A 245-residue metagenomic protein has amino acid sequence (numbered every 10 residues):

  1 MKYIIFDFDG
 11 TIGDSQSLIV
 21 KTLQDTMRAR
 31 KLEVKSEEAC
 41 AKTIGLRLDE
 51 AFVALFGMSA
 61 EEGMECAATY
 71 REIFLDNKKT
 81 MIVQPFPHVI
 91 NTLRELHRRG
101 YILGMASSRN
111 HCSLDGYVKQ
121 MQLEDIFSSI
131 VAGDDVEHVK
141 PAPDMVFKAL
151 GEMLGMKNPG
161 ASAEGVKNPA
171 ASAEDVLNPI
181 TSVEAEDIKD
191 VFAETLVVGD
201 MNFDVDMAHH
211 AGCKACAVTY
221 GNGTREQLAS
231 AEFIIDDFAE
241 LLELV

Functional and structural regions predicted by a protein language model:
M1-K2, H111, G116-V245: Asp-based, Mg2+/Mn2+-dependent phosphohydrolase catalytic module
M1-K42, F56: Active-site neighborhood of HAD-like aspartate-dependent phosphohydrolases
L32, Y101, C213: Short phosphate-binding/catalytic loops that engage adenosine nucleotides
E33-A39, M58-A68, N158-P159, I188-F192: Short, surface-exposed acidic
L46-N77, P87-H97: A metal-dependent, Asp-based hydrolase signature
D76-M105, H111-V118, P143: Short, acidic loop-to-helix structural element flanking the phosphoryl-transfer center in phosphate-processing enzymes
